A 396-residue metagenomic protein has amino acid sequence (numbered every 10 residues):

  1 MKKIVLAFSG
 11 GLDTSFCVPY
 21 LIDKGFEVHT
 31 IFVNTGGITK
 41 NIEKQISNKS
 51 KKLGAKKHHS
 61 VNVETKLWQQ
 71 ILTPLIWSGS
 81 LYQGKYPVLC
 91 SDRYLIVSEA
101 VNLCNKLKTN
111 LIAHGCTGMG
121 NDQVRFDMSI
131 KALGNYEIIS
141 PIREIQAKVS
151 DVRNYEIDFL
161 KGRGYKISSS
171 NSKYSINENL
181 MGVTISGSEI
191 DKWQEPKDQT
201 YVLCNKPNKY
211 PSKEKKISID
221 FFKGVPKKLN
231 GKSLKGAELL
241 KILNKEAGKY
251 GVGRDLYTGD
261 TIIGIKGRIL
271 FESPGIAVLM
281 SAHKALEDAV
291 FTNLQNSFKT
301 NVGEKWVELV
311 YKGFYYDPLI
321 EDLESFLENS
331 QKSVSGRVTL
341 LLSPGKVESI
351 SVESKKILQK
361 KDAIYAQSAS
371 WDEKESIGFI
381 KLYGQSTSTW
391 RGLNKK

Functional and structural regions predicted by a protein language model:
M1-K396: Nucleotide-activated chemistry modules centered on ATP-dependent adenylation/adenylyltransferase
